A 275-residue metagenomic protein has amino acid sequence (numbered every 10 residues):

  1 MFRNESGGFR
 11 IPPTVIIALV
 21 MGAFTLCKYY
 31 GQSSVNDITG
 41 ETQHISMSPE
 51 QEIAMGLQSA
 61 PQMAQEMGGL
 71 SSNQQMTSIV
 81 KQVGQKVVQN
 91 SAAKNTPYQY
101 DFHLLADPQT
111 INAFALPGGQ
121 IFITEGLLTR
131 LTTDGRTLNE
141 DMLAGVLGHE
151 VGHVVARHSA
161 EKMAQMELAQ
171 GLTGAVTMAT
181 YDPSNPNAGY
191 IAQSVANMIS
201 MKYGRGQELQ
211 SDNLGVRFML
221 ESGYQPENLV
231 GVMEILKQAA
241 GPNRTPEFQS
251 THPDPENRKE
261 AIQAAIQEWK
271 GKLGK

Functional and structural regions predicted by a protein language model:
M1-K275: A Zn2+-metalloprotease active-site environment signal
